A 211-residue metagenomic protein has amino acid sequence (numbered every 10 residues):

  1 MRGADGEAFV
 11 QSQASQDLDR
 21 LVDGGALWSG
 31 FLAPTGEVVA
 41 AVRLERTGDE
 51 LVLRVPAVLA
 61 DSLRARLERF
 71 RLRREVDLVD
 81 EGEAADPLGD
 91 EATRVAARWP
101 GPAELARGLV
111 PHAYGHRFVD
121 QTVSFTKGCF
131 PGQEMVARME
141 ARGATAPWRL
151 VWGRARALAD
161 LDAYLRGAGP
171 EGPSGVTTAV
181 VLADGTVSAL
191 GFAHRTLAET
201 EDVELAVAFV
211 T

Functional and structural regions predicted by a protein language model:
M1-S12, A146-R156: Short glycine-/aliphatic-rich beta-strand segments at the starts of folded cytosolic domains
A4, P56-D61, F192-A198: Helix N-cap motif at beta-to-alpha junctions
G6-G48: A glycine-rich (often HGG/GG-containing) alpha/beta subdomain
Q11-R20, D61, A65-R73, A141 (+1 more regions): Short, intrinsically disordered, mixed-charge
Q13, L63-F70, P87-E91, A163-R166 (+1 more regions): Short amphipathic alpha-helices in soluble, non-transmembrane regions that often serve as interface/regulatory elements
T35, V42, G108, H116-T126 (+2 more regions): Glycine-rich, small/acidic residue-mixed loop/short-helix segments
A40-P100: Acidic, low-complexity central loop/insert segments
T93-F118: Short, conserved active-site entrance elements at the starts or edges of catalytic domains
